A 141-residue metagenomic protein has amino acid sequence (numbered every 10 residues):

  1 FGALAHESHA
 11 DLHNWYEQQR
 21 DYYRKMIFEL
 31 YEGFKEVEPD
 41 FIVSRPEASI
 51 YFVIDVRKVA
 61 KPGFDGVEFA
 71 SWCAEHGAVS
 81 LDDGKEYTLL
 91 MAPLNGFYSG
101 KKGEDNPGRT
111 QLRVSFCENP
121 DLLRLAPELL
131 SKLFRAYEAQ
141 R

Functional and structural regions predicted by a protein language model:
F1-R141: PLP-dependent class I/II
